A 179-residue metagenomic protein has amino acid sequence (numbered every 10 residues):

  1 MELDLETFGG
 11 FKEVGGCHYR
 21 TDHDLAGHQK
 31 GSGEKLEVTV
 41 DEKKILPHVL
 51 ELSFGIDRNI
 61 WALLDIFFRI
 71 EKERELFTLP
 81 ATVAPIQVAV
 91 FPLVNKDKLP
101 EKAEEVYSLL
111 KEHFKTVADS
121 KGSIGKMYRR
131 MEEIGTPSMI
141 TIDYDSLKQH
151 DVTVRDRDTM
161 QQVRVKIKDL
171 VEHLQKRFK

Functional and structural regions predicted by a protein language model:
M1-K179: NTP/phosphate- and nucleic-acid-binding module
